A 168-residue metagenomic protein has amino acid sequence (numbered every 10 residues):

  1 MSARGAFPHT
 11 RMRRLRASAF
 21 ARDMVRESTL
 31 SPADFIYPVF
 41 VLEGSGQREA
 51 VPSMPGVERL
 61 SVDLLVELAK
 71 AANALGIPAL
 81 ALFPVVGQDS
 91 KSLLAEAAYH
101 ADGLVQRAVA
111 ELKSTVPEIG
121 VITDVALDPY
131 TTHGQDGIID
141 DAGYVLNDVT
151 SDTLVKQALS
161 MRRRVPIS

Functional and structural regions predicted by a protein language model:
S2-F7, S18, L30-Y37, L42-S168: Alpha/beta enzyme core
P8-R11, R26: N-terminal intrinsically disordered, cationic/polar leader segments that include organellar targeting peptides
M12-R16: Short terminal interaction segments
A21-V25: Glycine-rich, charged/polar anion/phosphate-binding loops that engage phosphate groups from diverse ligands
